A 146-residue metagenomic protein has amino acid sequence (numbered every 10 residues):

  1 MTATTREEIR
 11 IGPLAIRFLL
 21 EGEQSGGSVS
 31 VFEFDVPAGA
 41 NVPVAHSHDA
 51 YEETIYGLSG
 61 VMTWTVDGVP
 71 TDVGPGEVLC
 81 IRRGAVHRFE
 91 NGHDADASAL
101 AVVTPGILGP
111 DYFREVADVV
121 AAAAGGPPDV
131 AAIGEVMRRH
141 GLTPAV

Functional and structural regions predicted by a protein language model:
E8-I9, G68-V86: Short acidic-glycine-tyrosine-enriched beta hairpin
I9-A45, Y51-E52: A short glycine-rich, His/Asp/Glu-containing loop-to-beta-strand
A15, T54, V61-T63, P70 (+2 more regions): Structural motif
E33-P37, S47-T65, V102-T104: Short, conserved beta-strand element in jelly-roll/cupin
P43-A45, V66-T71: Short beta-strand segments
T63, R83-P110: Ligand-binding loop in jelly-roll beta-barrel domains
R114-V146: Acidic/histidine-enriched, glycine/proline-rich intrinsically disordered or flexible terminal extensions
